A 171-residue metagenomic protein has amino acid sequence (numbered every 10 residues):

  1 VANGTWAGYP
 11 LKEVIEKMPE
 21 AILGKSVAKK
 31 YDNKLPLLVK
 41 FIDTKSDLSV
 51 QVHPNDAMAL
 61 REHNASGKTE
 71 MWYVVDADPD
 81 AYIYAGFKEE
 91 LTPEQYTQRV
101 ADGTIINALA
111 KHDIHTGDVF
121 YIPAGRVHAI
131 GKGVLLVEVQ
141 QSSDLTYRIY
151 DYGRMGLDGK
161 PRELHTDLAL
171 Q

Functional and structural regions predicted by a protein language model:
V1-L91, D151-Q171: Transition-metal
T5, K29-D32, L38-I42, N64 (+5 more regions): Homeobox/homeodomain signature
K40, D47-S49, H53, N107 (+3 more regions): Amphipathic repeat-derived elements
V50-H53, I114-K132, Q141: Conserved metal-binding segment of the jelly-roll/cupin
M58-A59, D80-A85, L91-Y96, P123 (+2 more regions): Short, well-ordered, mixed-charge alpha-helical segments that flank or form enzyme active sites
E70-W72, A129-R154: A short hydrophobic beta-strand segment most commonly corresponding to one strand of the jelly-roll/cupin
L91-Y121: Active-site glycine-rich loop that binds ribose-phosphate moieties when present
